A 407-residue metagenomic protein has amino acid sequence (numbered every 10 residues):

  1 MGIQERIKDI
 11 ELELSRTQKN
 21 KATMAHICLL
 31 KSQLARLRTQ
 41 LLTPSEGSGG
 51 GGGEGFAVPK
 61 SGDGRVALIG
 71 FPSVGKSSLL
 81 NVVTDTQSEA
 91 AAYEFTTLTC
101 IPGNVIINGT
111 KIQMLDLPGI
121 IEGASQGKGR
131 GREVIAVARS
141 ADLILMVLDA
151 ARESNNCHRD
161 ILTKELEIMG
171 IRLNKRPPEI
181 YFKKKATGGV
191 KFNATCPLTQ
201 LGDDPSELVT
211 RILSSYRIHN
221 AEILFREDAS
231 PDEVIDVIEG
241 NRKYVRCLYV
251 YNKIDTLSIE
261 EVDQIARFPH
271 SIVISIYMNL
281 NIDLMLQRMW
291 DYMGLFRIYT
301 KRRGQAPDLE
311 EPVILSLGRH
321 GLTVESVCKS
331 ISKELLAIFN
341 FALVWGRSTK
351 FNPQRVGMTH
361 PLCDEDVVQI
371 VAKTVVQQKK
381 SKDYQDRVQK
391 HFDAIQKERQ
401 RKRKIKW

Functional and structural regions predicted by a protein language model:
G2-K19, T23, S32-L34, I314-G321 (+1 more regions): C-terminal effector/interaction modules appended to NTPase cores
G2-S215, D393-Q396, K404-K406: Conserved G1/Walker A P-loop phosphate-binding module
E5, A22-A25, L173-Y216, I223-A229 (+3 more regions): Canonical P-loop GTPase G-domain recognition
T23-I27, R152, G240, Y244 (+2 more regions): Conserved phosphate/pyrophosphate-binding and hydrolysis machinery centered on Walker-type P-loop NTPases, extending
K60-G62, P72-S73, N108-G109, N241-K243 (+3 more regions): Short flexible coil/turn linkers enriched for glycine and charged/polar residues that connect secondary-structure
R65-L68, Q113-M114, L145-V147, L248-V250 (+3 more regions): Structured core elements
P72, P118, I298-V327, L343: Conserved catalytic-core segments of large NTP-driven translation/proteostasis enzymes
G119-I121, A150-N155, E167-I168, E179 (+5 more regions): Conserved nucleotide-binding/hydrolysis micro-motifs of P-loop NTPases
